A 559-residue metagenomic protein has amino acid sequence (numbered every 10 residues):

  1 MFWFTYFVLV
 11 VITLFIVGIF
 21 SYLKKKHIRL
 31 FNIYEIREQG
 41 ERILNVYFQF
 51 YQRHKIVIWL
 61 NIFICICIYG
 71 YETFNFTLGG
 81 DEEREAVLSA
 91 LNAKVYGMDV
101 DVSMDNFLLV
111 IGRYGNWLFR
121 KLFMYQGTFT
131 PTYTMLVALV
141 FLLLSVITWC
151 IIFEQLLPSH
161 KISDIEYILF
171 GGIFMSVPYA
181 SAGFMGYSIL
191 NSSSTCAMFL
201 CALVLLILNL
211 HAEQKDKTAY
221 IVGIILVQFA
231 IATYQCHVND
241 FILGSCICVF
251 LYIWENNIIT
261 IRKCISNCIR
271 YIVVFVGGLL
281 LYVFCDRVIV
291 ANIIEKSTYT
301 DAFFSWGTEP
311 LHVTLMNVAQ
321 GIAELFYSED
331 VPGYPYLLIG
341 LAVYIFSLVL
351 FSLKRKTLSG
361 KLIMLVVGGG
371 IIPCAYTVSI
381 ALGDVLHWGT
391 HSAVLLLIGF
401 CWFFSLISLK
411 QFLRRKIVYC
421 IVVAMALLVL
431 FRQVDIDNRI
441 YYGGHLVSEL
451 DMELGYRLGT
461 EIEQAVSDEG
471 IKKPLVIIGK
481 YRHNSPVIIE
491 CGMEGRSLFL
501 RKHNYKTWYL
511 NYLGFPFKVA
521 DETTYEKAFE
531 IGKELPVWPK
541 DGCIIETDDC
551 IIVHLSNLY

Functional and structural regions predicted by a protein language model:
M1-W3, R113, D164-N209, A232-H237 (+3 more regions): Membrane-interface micro-motifs in multi-pass membrane enzymes
W3-V17, N45-V110, Y114-G171, V288 (+6 more regions): Intrinsically disordered, polar/acidic, low-complexity terminal segments
T128, C268-L341, T377: Membrane-lumen/periplasm interface segments of specific transmembrane helices in polyprenyl phosphate-linked
I151, A323, Y327-L362: Hydrophobic, aromatic-rich transmembrane alpha-helices and their immediate juxtamembrane boundary segments
C201-Y220, W254-I259: Membrane-interface transmembrane helices that cradle and orient dolichyl/undecaprenyl
K217-I221, G340, S408-I436: Signature aromatic-anchored transmembrane alpha helix within multi-pass, membrane-resident enzymes that catalyze glycan
A219-Q235, C246: Membrane-interface alpha helices of multi-pass inner-membrane proteins
F241-V276: Perimembrane helix-loop-helix junctions
